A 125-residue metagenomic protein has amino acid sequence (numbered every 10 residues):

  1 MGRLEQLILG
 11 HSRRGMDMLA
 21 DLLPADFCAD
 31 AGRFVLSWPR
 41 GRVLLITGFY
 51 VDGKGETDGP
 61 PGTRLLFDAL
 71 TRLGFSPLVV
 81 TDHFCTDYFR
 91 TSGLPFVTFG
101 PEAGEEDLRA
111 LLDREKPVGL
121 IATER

Functional and structural regions predicted by a protein language model:
M1-R42: Positively charged, low-complexity intrinsically disordered leader regions
M18-L23, T47-P61: Short, glycine-rich nucleotide/cofactor-binding loops
C28-S37, L66, E106-L111: Short, charged beta->alpha transition segments
L44-I46, L78, I121: Conserved beta-strand elements of the Class I
F49-V51, H83-T86: Acidic, glycine-rich active-site loops and adjacent beta-strand->loop/helix elements that engage anionic groups
E56-F75: Histidine-anchored nucleotide/phosphate-binding helix
G74-D82: Short internal beta-strands
D87-R125: An acidic, phosphate/nucleotide-engaging active-site surface
